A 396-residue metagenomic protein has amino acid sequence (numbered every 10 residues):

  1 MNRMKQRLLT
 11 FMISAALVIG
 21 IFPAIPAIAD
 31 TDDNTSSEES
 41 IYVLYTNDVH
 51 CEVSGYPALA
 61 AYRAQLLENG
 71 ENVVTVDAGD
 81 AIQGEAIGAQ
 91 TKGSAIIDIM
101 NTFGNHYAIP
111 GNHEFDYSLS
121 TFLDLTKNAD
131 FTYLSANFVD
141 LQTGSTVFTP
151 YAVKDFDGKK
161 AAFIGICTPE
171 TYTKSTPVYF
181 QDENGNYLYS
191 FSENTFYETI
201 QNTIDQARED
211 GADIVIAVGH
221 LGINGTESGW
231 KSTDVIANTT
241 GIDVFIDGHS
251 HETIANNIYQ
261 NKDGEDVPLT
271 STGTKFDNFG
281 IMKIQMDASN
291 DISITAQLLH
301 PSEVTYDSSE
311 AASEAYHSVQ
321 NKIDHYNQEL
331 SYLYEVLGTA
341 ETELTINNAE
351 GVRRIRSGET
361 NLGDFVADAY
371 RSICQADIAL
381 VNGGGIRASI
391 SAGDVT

Functional and structural regions predicted by a protein language model:
N2-M12: Bacterial N-terminal signal peptides that target proteins for export
T10-F11, I19, A61, I346: Generic detector of low-complexity/intrinsically disordered segments and short hydrophobic N-terminal stretches
T10-M12, F22, G55, G225: Intrinsically disordered, low-complexity segments enriched in polar/charged small residues
V18-A27: C-terminal segment of classical bacterial N-terminal signal peptides
I28-E38, H50, A64-G70, E310-T396: Non-catalytic terminal accessory segments
D30-D307, S357-A369, A379: Acidic, metal/ion-coordinating pockets
